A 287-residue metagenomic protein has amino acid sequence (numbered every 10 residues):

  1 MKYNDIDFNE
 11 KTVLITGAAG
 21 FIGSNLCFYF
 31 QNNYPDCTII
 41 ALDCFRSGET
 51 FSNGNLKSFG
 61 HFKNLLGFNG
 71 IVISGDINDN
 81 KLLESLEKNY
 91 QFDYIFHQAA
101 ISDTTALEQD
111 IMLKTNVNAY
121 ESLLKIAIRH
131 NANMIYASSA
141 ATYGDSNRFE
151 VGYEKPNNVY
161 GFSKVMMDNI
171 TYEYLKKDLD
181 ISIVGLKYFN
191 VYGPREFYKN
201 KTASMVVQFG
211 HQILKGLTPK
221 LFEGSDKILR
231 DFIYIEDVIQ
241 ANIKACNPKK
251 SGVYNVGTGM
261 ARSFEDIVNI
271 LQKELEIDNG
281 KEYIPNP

Functional and structural regions predicted by a protein language model:
M1-F189: N-terminal Rossmann-like NAD(P)+-binding domain of SDR-like oxidoreductases, especially those catalyzing
M1-K2, I6, E10, G75 (+1 more regions): C-terminal substrate-binding subdomain of Rossmann-fold SDR/epimerase-dehydratase oxidoreductases
A19-I22, S146, S163, R195 (+2 more regions): Gly/Ser/Thr-rich beta-alpha loop segments that engage phosphate groups in nucleotides
F45-G48, Y192-F197, K227-L229, T258 (+1 more regions): Short histidine/acidic/glycine/proline-rich micro-motifs that form metal- and phosphate-coordinating active-site loops
F59-F62, D168, V207, A261 (+2 more regions): Short, surface-exposed alpha-helical segments at coil->helix boundaries
F68, N200-S204, R262: Conserved catalytic/ATP-binding subdomain
V159, N169-D231, I235-C246, N269-E274: NAD(P)-dependent short-chain dehydrogenase/reductase
